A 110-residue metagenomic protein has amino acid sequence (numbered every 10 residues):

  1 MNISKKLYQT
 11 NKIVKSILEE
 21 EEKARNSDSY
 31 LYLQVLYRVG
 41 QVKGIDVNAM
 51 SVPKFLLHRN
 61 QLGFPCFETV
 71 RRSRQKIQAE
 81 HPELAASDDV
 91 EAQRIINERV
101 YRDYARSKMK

Functional and structural regions predicted by a protein language model:
M1-Y32: Positively charged, polyanion-binding regions of nucleic-acid-associated proteins
N2-Y8, R72, Y104-K110: Short Lys/Arg-rich cationic patches that frequently serve as NLS/NoLS or arginine-rich RNA/DNA-binding motifs
K5-Q9, Y30, Q34, Q61 (+1 more regions): Alpha-helix boundary/N-cap detector
I13-S16, Q34, R38, S73-K76 (+1 more regions): Charge-rich, solvent-exposed alpha-helical interaction surfaces
E20-S27, V39-I45, K76, E80 (+2 more regions): Surface-exposed polar/charged interaction patches
D28-Q61: DNA-recognition alpha helix
A49-E80: Major-groove recognition helix of helix-turn-helix-like DNA-binding domains
E80-K110: Phospho-regulated, low-complexity intrinsically disordered regions of nuclear gene-regulatory and chromatin-associated
